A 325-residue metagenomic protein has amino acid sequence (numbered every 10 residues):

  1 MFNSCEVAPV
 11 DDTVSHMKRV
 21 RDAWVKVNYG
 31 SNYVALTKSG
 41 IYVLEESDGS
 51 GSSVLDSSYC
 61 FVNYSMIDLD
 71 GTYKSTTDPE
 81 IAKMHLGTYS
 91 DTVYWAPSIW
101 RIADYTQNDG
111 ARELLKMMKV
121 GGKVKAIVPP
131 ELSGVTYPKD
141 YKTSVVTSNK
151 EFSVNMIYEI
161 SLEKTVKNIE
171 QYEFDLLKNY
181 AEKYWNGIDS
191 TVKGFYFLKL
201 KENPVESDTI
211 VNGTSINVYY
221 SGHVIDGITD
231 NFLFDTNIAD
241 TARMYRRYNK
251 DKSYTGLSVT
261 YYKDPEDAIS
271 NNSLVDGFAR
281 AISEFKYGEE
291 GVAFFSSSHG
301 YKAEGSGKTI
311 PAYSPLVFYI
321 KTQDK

Functional and structural regions predicted by a protein language model:
C5-K325: Cross-family detector of peptidyl-prolyl cis-trans isomerase
